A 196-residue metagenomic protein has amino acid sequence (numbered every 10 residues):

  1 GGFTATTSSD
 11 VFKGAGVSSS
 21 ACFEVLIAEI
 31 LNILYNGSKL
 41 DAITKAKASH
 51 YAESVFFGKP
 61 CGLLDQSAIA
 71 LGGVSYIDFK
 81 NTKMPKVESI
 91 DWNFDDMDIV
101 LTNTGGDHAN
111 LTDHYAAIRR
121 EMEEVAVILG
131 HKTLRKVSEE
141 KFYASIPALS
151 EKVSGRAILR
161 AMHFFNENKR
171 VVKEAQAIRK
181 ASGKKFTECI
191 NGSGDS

Functional and structural regions predicted by a protein language model:
G1-W92: Gly/Ser-rich oxyanion-binding loop with an adjacent helix/lid that shapes the negatively charged ligand pocket
Y76-S196: C-terminal nucleotide
